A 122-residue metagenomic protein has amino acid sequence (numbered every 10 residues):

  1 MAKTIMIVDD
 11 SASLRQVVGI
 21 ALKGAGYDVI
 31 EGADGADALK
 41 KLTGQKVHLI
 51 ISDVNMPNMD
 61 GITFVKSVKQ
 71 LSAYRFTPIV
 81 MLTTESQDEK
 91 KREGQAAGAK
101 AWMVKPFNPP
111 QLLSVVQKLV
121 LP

Functional and structural regions predicted by a protein language model:
G26-A33, K41: Short hydrophobic/Thr-rich beta-strand motif most characteristic of the beta2 strand and flanking loop of CheY-like
K46-I51: Active-site beta3 strand of CheY-like receiver
D53, T83: Active-site residues of response regulator receiver
M56: Receiver (REC) domain active-site loop signature in two-component systems and cognate sites in sensor histidine kinases
S67, K105: A Lys-centered signature of the CheY-like receiver
K100: Short, glycine/charged-rich "phosphate-handling" switch motifs in NTP-dependent and phosphotransfer domains
F107-Q117: C-terminal output helix
